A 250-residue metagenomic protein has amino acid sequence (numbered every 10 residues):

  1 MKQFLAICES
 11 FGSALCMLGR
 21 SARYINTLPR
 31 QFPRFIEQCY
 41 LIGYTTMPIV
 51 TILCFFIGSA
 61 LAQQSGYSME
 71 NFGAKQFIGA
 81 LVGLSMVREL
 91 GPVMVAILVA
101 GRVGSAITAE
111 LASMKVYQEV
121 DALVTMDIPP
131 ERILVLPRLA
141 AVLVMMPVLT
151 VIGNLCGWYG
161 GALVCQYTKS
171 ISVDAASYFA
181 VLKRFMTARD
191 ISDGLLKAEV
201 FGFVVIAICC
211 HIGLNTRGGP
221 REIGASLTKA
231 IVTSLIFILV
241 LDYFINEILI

Functional and structural regions predicted by a protein language model:
M1-P33: Short, membrane-interfacial amphipathic segments enriched in basic
I25-G43, F185: Cytosolic juxtamembrane amphipathic/interface segments immediately preceding and feeding into a transmembrane helix
I42-M94, L98: Active-site cofactor/substrate anionic-group-binding motifs, chiefly glycine- and Lys/Arg-rich phosphate-binding loops
G43, M47, T51, L90 (+4 more regions): Selective transmembrane-helix segments that form parts of the transport pathway or gating/packing helices in multipass
L53-F56, A96-V99, L136-C165, I208 (+2 more regions): Hydrophobic alpha-helical transmembrane segments that constitute the membrane-spanning cores of multi-pass membrane
Q64-V87, N154-E199, F203, A207-L227 (+1 more regions): Membrane-interfacial helix-loop-helix connectors in multipass membrane proteins
I78-D121, I208: Hydrophobic alpha-helical transmembrane segments of multi-pass membrane transport proteins
L111-L136, P220-I223: Short cytoplasmic-facing helical segments at TM-TM junctions of multi-pass membrane proteins
